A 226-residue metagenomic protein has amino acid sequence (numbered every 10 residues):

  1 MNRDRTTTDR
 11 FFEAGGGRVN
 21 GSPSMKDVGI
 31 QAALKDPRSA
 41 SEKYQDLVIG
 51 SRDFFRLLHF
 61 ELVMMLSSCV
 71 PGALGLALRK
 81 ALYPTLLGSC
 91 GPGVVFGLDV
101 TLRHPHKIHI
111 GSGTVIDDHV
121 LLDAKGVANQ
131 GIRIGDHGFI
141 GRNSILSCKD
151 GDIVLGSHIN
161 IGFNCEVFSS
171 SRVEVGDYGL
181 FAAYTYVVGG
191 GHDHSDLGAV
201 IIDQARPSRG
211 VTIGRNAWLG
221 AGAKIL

Functional and structural regions predicted by a protein language model:
M1-G93, Y178, Y184-T185, G190-L197 (+1 more regions): Terminal amphipathic alpha-helical/low-complexity segments used for targeting or macromolecular assembly
Y83, S89, V95-I108: Long amphipathic N-terminal alpha/beta scaffold segment
T101-I110, V115-I225: Flexible, glycine/small-residue-enriched loop-and-beta-strand segment within the central core of proteins
